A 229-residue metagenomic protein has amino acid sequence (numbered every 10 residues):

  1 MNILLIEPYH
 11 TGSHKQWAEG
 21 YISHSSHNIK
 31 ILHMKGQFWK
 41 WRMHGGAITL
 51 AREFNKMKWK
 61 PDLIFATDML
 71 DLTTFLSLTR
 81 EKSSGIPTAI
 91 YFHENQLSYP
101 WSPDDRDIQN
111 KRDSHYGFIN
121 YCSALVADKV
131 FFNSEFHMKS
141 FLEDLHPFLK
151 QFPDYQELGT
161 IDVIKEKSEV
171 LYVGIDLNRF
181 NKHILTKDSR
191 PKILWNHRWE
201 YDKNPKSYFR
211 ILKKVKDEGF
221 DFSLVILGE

Functional and structural regions predicted by a protein language model:
M1-F38, H44-P61: N-terminal subdomain of nucleotide-sugar transferases
M1-L4, F54-L78, S84, A89-Y91 (+1 more regions): Short N-terminal targeting/anchoring amphipathic segment
L4-E7, H33, F65-D68, Y172 (+1 more regions): Short beta-strand segments
Y9-G12, M69-T73, G174-L177: Short beta->alpha connector loops
I64, E81-W101, R106-Y116, N120-F132 (+1 more regions): Active-site proximal beta-strand in glycosyltransferases
L125-H183: Donor nucleotide-sugar binding/catalytic pocket of nucleotide-sugar-dependent glycosyltransferases
I175-R179, I184-K216, L224-L227: Conserved donor-binding/catalytic core segment of Leloir-type glycosyltransferases
